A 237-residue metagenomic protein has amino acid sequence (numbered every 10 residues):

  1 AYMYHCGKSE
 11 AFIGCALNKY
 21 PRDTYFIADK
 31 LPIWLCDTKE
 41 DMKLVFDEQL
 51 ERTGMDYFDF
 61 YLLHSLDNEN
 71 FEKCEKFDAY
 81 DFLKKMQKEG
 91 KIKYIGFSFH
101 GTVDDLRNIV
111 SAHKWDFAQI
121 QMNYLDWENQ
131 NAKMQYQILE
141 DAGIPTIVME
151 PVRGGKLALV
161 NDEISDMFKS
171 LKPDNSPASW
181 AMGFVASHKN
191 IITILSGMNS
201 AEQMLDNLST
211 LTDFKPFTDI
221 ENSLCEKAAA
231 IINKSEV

Functional and structural regions predicted by a protein language model:
A1, K30, F97-S98: Structural motif
A1-Y25, F82, K88: N-terminal binding-site loop/beta-alpha segment at the start of enzyme catalytic domains that lines or forms
Y4, K19-E40, H64: Structural motif corresponding to the early beta-alpha repeats
Y4, K8, H100-G101, N199: Short beta->alpha linker loops
S9-I13, T102-R107, M204: Short, well-ordered alpha-helical microsegments
C15-L17, A112-K114, M134-V237: Structured C-terminal cap/extension of enzyme domains
Y25-I27, I95, T146, I194: Hydrophobic/aromatic residues located in beta-strands of well-ordered beta-sheets within soluble catalytic
W34-G155, L159-D166, K172-P173, S187: Glycine/proline-rich, positively charged, aromatic-decorated active-site loop/lid region on the catalytic face
